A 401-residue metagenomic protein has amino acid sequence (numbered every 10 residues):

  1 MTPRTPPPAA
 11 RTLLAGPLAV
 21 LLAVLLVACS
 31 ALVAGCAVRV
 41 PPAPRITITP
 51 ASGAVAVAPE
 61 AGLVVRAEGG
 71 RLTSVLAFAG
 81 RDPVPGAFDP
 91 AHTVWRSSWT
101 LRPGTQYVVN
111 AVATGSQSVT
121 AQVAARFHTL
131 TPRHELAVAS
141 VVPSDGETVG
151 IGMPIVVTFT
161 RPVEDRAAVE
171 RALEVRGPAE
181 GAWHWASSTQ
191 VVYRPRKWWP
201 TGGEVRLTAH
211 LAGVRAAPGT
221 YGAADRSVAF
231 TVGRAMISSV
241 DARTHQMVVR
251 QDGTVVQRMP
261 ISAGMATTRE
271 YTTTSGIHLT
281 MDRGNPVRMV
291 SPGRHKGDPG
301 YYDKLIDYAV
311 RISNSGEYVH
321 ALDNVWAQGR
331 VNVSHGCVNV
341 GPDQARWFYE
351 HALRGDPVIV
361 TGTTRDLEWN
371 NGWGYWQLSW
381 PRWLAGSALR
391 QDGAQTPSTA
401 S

Functional and structural regions predicted by a protein language model:
M1-R39: Secretory targeting and sorting signals
T2-R4, L32-R234, T399-A400: Acidic, low-complexity Ser/Thr/Gly/Pro-rich repeat segments typical of extracellular/periplasmic and surface-exposed
V108-N110, A124, V156, E170 (+6 more regions): Extracytoplasmic/secreted envelope proteins and their assembly/folding machinery, especially bacterial periplasmic
A113-G115, L211-G213, G253, P286 (+1 more regions): Short, charged beta-turn/beta-strand-edge "cap" motif at the junction between a beta-strand and an adjacent loop
I151, T272-S275, S291-S401: Exported/periplasmic cell-wall-interacting domains
T158, P162, R166, R250 (+3 more regions): Structured segments of extracytoplasmic/periplasmic soluble domains in secreted or envelope-associated proteins
V191, V232, S239-A242, N339-Q344: Short, glycine/acidic-rich beta->alpha junctions
G219-A327: Gly/Pro-biased beta-strand-loop elements
